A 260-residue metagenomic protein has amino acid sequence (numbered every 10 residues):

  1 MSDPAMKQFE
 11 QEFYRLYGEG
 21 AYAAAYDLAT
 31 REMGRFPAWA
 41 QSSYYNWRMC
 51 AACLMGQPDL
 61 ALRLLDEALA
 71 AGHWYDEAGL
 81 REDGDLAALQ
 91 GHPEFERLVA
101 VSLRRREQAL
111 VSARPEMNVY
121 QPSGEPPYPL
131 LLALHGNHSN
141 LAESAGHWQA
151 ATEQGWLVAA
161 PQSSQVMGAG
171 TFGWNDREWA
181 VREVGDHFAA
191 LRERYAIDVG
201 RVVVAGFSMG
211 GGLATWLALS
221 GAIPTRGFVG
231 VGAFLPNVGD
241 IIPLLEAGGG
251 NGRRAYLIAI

Functional and structural regions predicted by a protein language model:
M6-F13, A70, W74, A78-Y128: A domain-start/cap signature at the N-terminus of enzymes
P129-I197: Serine-hydrolase catalytic machinery in alpha/beta-hydrolase-like enzymes
V204-G206, V231: Short beta-strand immediately N-terminal to the catalytic nucleophile in serine-hydrolase-like folds
G206-G210, A214: Gly/Ala-rich beta-loop-alpha elbow adjacent to hydrolase catalytic centers
I223-P236: A conserved short beta-strand
F234-I260: The feature captures the conserved acid-bearing segment of alpha/beta-hydrolase catalytic domains
